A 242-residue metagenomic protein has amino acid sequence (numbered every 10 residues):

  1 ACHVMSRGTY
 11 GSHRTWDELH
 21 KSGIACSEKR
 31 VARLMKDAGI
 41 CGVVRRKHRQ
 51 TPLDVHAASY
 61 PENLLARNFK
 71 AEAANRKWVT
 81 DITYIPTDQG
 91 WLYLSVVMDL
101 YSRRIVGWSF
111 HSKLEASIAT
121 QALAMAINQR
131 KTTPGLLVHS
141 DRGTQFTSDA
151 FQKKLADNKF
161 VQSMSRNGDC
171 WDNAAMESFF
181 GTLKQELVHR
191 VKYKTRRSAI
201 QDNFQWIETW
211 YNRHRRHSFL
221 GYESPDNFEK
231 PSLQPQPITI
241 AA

Functional and structural regions predicted by a protein language model:
A1-A242: Charged DNA-binding/catalytic regions of mobile-element recombinases
